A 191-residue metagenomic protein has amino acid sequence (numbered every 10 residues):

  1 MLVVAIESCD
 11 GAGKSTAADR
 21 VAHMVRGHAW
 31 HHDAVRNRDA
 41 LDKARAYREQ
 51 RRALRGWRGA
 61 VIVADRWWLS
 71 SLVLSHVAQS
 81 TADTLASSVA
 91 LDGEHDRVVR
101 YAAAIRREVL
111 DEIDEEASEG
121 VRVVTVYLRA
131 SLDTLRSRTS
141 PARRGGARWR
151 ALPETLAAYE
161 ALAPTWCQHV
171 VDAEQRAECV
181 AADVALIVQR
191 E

Functional and structural regions predicted by a protein language model:
V3: Walker A (P-loop) ATP-phosphate-binding motif of ABC ATPase nucleotide-binding domains
I6: Hydrophobic anchor at the beta1->P-loop junction of P-loop NTPases
C9-A12, T16-A60: Conserved substrate/cofactor phosphate-moiety recognition/catalytic segment in nucleotide-dependent phosphotransferases
G11-A12, W68-S70, S131-D133, R176-A177: Short, solvent-exposed loop/turn segments at secondary-structure junctions
H31, V126, V171-D172: Hydrophobic residues at beta-strand termini and immediately following loops that shape nucleotide-binding pockets
A40-S87: Conserved nucleotide-sensing/catalytic segment adjacent to the nucleotide-binding pocket in NTP-handling enzymes
L74, A78-A161: A glycine- and Lys/Arg-enriched "phosphate-lid" helix/loop adjacent to the NTP-binding pocket of small-molecule kinases
S137-E191: NTP-dependent small-molecule kinase module
